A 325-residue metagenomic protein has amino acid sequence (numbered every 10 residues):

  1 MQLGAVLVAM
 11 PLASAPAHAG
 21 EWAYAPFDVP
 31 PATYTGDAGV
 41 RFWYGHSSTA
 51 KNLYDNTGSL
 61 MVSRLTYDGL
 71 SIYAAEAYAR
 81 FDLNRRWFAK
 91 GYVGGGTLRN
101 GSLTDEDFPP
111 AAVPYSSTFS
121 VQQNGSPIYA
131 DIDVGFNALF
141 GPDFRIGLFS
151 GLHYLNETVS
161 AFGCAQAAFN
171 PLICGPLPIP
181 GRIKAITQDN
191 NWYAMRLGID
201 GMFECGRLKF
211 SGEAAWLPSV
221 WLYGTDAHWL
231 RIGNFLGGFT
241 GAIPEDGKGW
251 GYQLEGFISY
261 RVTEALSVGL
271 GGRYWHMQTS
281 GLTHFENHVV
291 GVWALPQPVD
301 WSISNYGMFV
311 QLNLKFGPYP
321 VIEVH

Functional and structural regions predicted by a protein language model:
Q2-A13: Bacterial N-terminal signal peptides
H18-R99, D300-H325: Short glycine/proline- and aromatic-enriched beta-strand/turn motifs that initiate or cap beta-hairpins
A38-H46, G91-T97, F136, L148-N156 (+5 more regions): Transmembrane beta-barrel strands of outer-membrane/channel proteins
H46-I72, G95-A130, L155-Y193, P218-E255 (+1 more regions): Extracellular/periplasm-exposed beta-strand and loop segments of Gram-negative cell-envelope proteins, dominated by
Y78-R80, D133-G135, G198-D200, Q253-F257 (+2 more regions): Outer-membrane beta-barrel architecture
R86-G91, G141-F144, R207-F210, E264-V268 (+1 more regions): Repeated loop/turn-to-beta-strand initiation elements of outer-membrane beta-barrel proteins
G125-V134, R145-G147: A structural/positional concept
N190-R196, F203-S211, G249-G251: Short gly/pro-enriched beta-turn/loop segments at secondary-structure junctions
